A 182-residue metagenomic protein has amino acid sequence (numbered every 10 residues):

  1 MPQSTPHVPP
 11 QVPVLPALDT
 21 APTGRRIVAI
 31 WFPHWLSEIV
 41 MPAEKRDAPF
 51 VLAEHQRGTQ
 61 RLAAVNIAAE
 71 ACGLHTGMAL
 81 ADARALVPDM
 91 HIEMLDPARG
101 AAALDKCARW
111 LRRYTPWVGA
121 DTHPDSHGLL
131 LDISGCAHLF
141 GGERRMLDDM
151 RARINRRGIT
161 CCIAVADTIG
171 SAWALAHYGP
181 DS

Functional and structural regions predicted by a protein language model:
M1-L130, G135-A137, R144-A152, C161 (+2 more regions): Residues that scaffold, gate, or flank divalent-cation-dependent active/transport sites
C136-F140, D181-S182: Short, charged/polar, Gly/Pro-enriched secondary-structure boundary elements
R156-G158: Secondary-structure boundary elements
A164-S182: Long, highly charged, low-complexity intrinsically disordered interaction regions that mediate electrostatic DNA/RNA
